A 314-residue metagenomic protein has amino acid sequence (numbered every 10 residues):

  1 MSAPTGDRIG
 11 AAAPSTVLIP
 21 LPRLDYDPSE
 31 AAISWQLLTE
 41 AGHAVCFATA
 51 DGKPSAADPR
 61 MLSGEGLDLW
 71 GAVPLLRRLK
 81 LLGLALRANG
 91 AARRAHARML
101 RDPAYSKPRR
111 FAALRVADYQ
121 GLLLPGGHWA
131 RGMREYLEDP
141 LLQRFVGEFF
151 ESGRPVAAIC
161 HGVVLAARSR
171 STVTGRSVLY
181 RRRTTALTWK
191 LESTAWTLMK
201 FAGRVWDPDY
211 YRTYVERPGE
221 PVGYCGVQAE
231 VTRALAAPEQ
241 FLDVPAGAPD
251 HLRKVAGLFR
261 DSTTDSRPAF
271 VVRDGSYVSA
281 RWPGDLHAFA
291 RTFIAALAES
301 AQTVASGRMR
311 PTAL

Functional and structural regions predicted by a protein language model:
S2-S152, L165-L314: Extended, subdomain-level signal for the structured scaffold at the beginning of enzyme domains
C160-G162: Catalytic nucleophile serine of serine hydrolases, specifically the conserved "nucleophile elbow" pentapeptide
